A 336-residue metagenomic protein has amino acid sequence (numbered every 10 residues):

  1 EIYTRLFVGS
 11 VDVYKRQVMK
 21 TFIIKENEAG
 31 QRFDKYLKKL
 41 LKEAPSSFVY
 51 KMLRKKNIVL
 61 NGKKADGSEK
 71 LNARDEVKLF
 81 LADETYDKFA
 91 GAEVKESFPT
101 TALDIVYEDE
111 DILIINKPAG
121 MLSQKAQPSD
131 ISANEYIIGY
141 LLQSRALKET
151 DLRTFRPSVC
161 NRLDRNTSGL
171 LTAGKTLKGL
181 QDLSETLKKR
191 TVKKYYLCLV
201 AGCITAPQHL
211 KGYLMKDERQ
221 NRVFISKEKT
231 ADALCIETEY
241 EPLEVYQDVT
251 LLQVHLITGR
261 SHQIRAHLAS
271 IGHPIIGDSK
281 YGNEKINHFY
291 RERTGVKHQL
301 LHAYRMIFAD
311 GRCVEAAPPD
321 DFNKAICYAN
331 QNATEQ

Functional and structural regions predicted by a protein language model:
E1-Y14: Short, small-residue-biased leader/transition segments that mark boundaries at the very start of proteins
V18-E218, L234, C313-A333: RNA pseudouridine synthases
L60-G62, I271, A309: Short strand-turn-strand beta-turns centered on an Asx-Gly dipeptide
S129-I137, T176-L177, K188, K216 (+1 more regions): Pseudouridine synthase
N161-R162, K229-D232, G295-H298: Short Gly/Pro-enriched turn/cap motifs at secondary-structure boundaries
E237: Oxyanion-binding "anion nests"
Y240: Long C-terminal interaction/binding lobes of large macromolecular proteins
